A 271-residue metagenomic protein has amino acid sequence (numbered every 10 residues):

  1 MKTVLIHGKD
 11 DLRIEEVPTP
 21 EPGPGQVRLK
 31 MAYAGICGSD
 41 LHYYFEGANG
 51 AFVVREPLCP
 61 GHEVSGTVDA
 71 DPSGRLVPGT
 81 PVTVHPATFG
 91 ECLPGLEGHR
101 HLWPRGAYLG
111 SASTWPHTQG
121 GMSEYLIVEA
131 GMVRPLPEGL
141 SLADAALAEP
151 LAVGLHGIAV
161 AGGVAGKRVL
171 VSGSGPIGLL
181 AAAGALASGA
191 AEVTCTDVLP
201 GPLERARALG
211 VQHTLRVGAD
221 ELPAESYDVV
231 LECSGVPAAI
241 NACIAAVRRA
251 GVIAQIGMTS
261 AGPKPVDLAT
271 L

Functional and structural regions predicted by a protein language model:
L5-E21, G38-S65, T83-P86, W103-H117: N-terminal glycine-rich cofactor-binding segment
P20-A34, A48-L96, P137-G139: Glycine-rich beta-strand-centered segment in the early N-terminal region that forms part of a ligand/cofactor-binding
G25, L222-V230: A short acidic, Gly/Pro-enriched loop at the edge of an enzyme's catalytic core that lines a small-molecule cofactor
G79, P137-A219: Mid-domain Rossmann-like dinucleotide-binding core that forms the NAD(H)/NADP(H) cofactor-binding site
P81, R168, G251-I253: Short glycine-centered segments of the SAM/dcSAM-binding site in methyltransferase folds
G90-S172: NAD(P)H dinucleotide-binding glycine-rich loop of Rossmann-like/cofactor-binding domains, especially the beta1-alpha1
P237-L271: Glycine-rich phosphate-binding loop and adjacent beta-alpha segment of Rossmann(oid) nucleotide-cofactor-binding
